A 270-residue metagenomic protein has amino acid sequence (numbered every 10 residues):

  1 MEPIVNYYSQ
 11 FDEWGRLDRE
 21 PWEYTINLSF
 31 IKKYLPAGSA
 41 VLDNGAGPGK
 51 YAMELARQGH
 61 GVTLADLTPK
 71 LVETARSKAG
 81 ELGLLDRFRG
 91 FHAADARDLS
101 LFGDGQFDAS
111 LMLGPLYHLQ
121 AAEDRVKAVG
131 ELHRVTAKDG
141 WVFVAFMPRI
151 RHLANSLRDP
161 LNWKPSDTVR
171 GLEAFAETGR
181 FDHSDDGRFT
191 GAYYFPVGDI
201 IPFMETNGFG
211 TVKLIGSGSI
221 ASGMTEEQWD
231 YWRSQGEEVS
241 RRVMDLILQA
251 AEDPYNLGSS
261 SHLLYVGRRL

Functional and structural regions predicted by a protein language model:
M1-A37, K50, E54: Conserved class I S-adenosyl-L-methionine
G38-G45: Conserved class I S-adenosyl-L-methionine
M53-D98: Class I SAM-dependent methyltransferase SAM/SAH-binding core
S100-S110: A short acidic, Gly/Pro-enriched loop at the edge of an enzyme's catalytic core that lines a small-molecule cofactor
L119, S184-G198: Acceptor-substrate binding/catalytic loop of class I
V126-K138: A short glycine-rich, Lys/Arg-flanked "PGG" loop and its adjoining helix->strand segment in the class I
W141-E173: Conserved class I S-adenosyl-L-methionine
N207-L270: C-terminal lobe and adjacent flexible extensions of AdoMet/dcAdoMet transferase-like proteins
